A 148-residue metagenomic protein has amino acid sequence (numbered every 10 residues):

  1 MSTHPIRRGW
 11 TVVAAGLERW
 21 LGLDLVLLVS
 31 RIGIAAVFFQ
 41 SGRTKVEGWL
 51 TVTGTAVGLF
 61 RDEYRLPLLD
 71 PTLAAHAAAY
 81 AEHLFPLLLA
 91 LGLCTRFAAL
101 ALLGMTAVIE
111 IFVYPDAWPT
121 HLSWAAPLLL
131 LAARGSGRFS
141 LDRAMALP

Functional and structural regions predicted by a protein language model:
M1-G54, L66-L84, L88-P148: Extended, low-polarity transmembrane helix blocks
A56, F60-R61: Interfacial juxtamembrane loops and adjacent helix segments that form the catalytic/substrate-binding surfaces
